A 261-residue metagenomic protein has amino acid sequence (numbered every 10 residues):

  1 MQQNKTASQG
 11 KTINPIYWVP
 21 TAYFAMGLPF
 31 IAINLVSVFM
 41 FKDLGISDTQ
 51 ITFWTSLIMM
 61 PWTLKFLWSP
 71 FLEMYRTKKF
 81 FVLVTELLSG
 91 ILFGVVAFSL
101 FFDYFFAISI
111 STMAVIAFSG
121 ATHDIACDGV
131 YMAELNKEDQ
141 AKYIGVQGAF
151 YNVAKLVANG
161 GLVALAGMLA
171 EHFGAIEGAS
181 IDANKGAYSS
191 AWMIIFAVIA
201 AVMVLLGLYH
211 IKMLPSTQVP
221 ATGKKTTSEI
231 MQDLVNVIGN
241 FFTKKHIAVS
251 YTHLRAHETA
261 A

Functional and structural regions predicted by a protein language model:
Q3-T12, Q218-A248: Juxtamembrane intracellular "pre-TM" segments in multi-pass secondary transporters
Q9-W62, V249-S250: Helix-loop boundary and gating motifs at the non-cytosolic
M74-E86: Cytoplasmic membrane-interface "Motif A"-like loop-to-helix N-cap segments of 12-TM Major Facilitator Superfamily
L87-D103: C-terminal ends and interior cores of transmembrane alpha-helices in multi-pass membrane transporters/permeases
G145-L162: Glycine-rich segments within core transmembrane alpha-helices of 12-TM secondary carriers
A158-Y188: Transmembrane alpha-helix termini and helix-breaking/packing motifs in multi-pass membrane transporters
V202-V219: C-terminal membrane-cytosol helix-exit motif in multi-pass small-molecule transporters
T252-T259: Conserved small/polar residues in nucleotide/adenosyl-binding loops
